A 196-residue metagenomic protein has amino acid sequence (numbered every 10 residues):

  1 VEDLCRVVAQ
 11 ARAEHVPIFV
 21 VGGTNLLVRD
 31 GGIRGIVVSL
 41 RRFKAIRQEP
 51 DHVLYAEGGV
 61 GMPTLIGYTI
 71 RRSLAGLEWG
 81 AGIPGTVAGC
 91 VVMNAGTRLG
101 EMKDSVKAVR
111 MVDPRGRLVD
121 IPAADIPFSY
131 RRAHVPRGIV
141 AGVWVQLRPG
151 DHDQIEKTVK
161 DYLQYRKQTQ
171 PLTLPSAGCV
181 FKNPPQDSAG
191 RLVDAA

Functional and structural regions predicted by a protein language model:
V1, L27-A45, V91-P122, P136-G142: Structural signature of FAD isoalloxazine-binding scaffolds in flavoprotein oxidoreductases
V1-V87: Anion-binding (especially nucleotide phosphate/pyrophosphate-binding) glycine-rich loop and adjoining beta-alpha core
D3-V7, G61-L65, S73, W79 (+4 more regions): General structural feature for long, well-ordered alpha-helical segments within catalytic domains of soluble enzymes
V53, E57-G59, V106, R115 (+2 more regions): Structured catalytic cores of enzymes that bind and process phosphorylated ligands/cofactors
Y55-E57, E78, G82, V92 (+3 more regions): Conserved beta-strand segments that form the floor/walls of ligand-binding pockets within enzyme and binding domains
T69-R72, G76-K107, S176: A gly/ser-rich beta-alpha-beta helix-loop segment of oxidoreductase catalytic cores
V112-A196: Phosphate/pyrophosphate- and phosphate-bearing ligand-binding catalytic cores of soluble enzymes
